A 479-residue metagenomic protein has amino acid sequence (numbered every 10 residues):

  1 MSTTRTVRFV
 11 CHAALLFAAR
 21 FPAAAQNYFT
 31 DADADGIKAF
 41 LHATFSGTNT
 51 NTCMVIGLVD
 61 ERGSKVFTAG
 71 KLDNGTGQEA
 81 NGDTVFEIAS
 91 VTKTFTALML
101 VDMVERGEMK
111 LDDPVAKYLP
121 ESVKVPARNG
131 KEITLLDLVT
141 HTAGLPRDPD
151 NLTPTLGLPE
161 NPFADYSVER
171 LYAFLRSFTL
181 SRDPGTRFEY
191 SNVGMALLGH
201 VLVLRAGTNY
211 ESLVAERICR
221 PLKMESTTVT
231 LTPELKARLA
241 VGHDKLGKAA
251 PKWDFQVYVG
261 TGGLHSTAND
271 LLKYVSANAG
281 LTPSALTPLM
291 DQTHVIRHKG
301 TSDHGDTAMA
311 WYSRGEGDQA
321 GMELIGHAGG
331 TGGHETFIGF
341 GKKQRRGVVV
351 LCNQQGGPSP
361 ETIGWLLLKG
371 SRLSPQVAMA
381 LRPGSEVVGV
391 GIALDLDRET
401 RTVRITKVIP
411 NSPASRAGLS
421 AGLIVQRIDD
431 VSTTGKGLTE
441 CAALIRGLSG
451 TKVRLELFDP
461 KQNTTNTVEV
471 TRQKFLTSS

Functional and structural regions predicted by a protein language model:
M1-C11: Bacterial N-terminal signal peptides that target proteins for export
V10-R20: Bacterial N-terminal signal peptides
Q26-A69, D150, V203, T208 (+3 more regions): Catalytic loop of the DD-peptidase/beta-lactamase superfamily, centered on the K-T-G motif and neighboring
K38-L41, I56, R62-S64, E87-D112 (+3 more regions): Active-site SXXK
T48-T52, D60, A69-S191, T208 (+2 more regions): Active-site-proximal loop and beta-strand segments within enzyme catalytic domains
M309-R314, S374-I409, R446, R454 (+1 more regions): PDZ/PDZ-like peptide-tail recognition elements
I409-L423: PDZ/PDZ-like domain micro-motif
A421-L457: PDZ domains, with a preference for the canonical peptide-binding region formed by the helix
